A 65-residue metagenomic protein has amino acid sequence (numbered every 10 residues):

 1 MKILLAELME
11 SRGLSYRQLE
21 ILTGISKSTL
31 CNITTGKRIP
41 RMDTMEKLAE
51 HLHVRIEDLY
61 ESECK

Functional and structural regions predicted by a protein language model:
M1-R17: A short, Lys/Arg-rich alpha-helix, primarily the initiator
M9, E20, A49: The alpha-helix within a helix-turn-helix
Q18, T29, D58: Residues in the helix-turn-helix
I25-I39: Recognition helix of helix-turn-helix/homeodomain-like DNA-binding domains that insert into the DNA major groove
T34, L52, Y60-E63: DNA major-groove recognition helix of helix-turn-helix
D43-D58: DNA major-groove recognition helix of helix-turn-helix/homeodomain DNA-binding modules
